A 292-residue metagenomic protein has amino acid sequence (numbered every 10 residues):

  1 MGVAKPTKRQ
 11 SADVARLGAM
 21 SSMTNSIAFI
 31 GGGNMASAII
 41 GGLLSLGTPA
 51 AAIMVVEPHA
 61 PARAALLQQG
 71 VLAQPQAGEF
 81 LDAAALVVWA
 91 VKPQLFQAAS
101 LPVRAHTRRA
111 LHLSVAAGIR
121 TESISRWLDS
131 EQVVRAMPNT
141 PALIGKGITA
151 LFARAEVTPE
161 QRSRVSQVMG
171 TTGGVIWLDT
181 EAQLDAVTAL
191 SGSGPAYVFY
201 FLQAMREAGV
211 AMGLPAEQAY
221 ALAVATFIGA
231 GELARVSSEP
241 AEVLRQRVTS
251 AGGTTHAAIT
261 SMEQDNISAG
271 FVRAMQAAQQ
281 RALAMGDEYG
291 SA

Functional and structural regions predicted by a protein language model:
G2-Q10: Extreme N-terminal basic, low-complexity initiation segments that serve as generic localization/processing leaders
Q10-P75, D82, W127, V210-A211: NAD(P)+-binding Rossmann beta1-loop-alpha1 motif at the extreme N-terminus of oxidoreductases
S21, V224-A292: NAD(P)-dependent Rossmann-like dehydrogenase/reductase catalytic/cofactor-binding core
I40, M54, A60, Q69 (+2 more regions): Rossmann-like NAD(P)(H) cofactor-binding subdomain of soluble oxidoreductases
I53, F80, P215-L222, L244 (+1 more regions): Small-residue helix-packing motif on alpha-helices
I124-Q132, I148-A186, F199-V236: Internal alpha-helical scaffold of NAD(P)-dependent oxidoreductase catalytic cores
V133, Q183-A189, A241-Q246: Short pre-catalytic strand/loop immediately N-terminal to key active-site residues, enriched for Gly-Thr
